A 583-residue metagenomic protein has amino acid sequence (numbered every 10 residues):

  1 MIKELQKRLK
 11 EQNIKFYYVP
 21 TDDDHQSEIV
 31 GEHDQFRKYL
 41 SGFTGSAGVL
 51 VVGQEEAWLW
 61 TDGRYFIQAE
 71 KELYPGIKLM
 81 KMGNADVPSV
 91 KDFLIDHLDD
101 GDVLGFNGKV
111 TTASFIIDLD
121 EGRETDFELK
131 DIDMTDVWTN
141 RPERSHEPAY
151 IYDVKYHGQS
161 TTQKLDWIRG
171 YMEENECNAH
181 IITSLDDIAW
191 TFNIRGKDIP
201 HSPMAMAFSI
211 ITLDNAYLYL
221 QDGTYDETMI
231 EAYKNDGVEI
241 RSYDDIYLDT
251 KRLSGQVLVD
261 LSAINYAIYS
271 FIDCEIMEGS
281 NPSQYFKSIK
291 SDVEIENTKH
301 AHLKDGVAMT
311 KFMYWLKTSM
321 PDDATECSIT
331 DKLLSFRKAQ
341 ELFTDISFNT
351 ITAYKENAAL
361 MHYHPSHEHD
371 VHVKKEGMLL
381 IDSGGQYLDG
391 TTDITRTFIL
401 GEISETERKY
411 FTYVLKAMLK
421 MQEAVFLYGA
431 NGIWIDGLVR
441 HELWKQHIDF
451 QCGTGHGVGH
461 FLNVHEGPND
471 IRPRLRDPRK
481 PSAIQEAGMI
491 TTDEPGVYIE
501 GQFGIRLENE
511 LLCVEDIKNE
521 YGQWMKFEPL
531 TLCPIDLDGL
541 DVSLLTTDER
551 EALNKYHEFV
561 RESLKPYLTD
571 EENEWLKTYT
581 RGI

Functional and structural regions predicted by a protein language model:
M1-I583: Active-site neighborhoods and metal-handling regions in enzymes and metal-associated proteins
